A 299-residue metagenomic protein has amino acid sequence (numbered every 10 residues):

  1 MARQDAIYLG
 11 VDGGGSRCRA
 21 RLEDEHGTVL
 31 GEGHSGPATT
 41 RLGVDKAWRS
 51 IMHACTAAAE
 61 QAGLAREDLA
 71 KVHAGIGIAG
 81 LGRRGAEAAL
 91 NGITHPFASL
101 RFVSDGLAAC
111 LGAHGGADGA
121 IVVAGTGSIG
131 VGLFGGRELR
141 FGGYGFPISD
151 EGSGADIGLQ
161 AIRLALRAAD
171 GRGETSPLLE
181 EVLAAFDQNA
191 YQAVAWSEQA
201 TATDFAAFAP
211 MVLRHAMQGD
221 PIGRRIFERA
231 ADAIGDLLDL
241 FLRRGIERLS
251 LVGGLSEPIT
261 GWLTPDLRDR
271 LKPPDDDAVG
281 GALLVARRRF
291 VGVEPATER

Functional and structural regions predicted by a protein language model:
M1-A70, G112-A120, I162-R299: ATP-binding/phosphotransfer module of carbohydrate and carboxylate kinases, centering on a glycine-rich
H73, A79-T175: Phosphate-binding/catalytic loop of phosphoryl-transfer enzymes
